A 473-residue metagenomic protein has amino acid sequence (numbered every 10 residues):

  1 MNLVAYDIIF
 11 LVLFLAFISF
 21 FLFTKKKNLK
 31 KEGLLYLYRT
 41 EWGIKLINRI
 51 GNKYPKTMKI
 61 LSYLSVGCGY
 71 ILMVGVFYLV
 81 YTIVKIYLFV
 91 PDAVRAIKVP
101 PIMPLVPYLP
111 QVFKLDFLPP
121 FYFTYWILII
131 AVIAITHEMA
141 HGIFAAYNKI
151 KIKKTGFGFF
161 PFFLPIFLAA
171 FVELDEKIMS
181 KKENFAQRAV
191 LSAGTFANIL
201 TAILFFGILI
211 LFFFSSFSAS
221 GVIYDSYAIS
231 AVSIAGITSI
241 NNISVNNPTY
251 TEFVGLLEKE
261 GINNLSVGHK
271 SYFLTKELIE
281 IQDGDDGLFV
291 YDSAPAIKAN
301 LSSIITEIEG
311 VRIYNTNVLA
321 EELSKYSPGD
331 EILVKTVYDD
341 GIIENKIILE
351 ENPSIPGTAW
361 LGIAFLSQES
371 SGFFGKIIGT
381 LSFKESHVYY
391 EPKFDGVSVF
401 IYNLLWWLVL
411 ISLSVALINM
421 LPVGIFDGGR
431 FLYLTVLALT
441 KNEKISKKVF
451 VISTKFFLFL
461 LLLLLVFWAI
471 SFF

Functional and structural regions predicted by a protein language model:
M1-F473: Hydrophobic transmembrane alpha-helices and their immediate loop junctions in multi-pass integral membrane proteins
